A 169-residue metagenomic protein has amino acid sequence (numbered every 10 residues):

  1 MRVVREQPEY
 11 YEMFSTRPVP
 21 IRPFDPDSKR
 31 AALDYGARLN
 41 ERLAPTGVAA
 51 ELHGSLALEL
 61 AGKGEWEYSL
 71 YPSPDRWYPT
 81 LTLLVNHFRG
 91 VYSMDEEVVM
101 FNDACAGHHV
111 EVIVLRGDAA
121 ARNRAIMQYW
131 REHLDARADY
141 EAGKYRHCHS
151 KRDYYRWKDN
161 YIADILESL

Functional and structural regions predicted by a protein language model:
M1-E51, A163: Helical scaffold of the NTase/Pol beta-like nucleotidyltransferase catalytic core
R2, R116-L169: Catalytic cores of NTP-dependent nucleotidyl/adenyl transfer enzymes across multiple folds
E12-T16, L60-K63, A104: Short, flexible turn/loop "capping" segments at secondary-structure junctions
P20-L39, Y71-H109: Metal-dependent nucleotidyltransferase catalytic core
R38-Y78: Active-site nucleotide-donor binding segment shared across nucleotidyl transfer reactions
G54-A61, M100-D103, G117: Short, flexible, solvent-exposed loop/turn segments with mixed acidic/basic and small polar residues
N102-N123: Catalytic cores of processing enzymes, dominated by hydrolases/peptidases, characterized by acidic/His-rich
